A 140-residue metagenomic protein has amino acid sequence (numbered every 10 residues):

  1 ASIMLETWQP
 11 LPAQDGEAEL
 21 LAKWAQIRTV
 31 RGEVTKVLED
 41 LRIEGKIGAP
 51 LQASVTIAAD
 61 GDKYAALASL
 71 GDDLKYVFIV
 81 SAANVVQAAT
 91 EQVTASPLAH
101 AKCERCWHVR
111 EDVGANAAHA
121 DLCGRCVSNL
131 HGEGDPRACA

Functional and structural regions predicted by a protein language model:
A1-V37, L41-G61, N84-S96, A120-D121 (+2 more regions): Acidic, turn-prone loop/beta-hairpin segments
D60-D72: Short glycine/threonine-rich loop-to-helix capping motif typified by GTGT followed within a few residues by an Asp-Pro
G71-A101: C-terminal edge-of-domain segments
L74-V77, V127-H131: C-terminal, active-site-flanking charged/polar segments
C103-C106, C123-C126: Short cysteine-rich clusters marking metal-coordination/redox-active sites
V109-D112, C126-N129: Cys/His-rich metal-chelating microdomains
D112-D121: Short linker/helix segments within small regulatory modules
